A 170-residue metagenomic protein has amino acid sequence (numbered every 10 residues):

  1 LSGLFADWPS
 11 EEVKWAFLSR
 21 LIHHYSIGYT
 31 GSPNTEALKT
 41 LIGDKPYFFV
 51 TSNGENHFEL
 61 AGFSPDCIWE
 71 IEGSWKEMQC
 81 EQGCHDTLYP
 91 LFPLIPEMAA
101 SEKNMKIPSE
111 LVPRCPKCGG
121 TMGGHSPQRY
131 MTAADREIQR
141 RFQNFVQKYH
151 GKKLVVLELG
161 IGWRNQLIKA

Functional and structural regions predicted by a protein language model:
L1-A170: Conserved catalytic alpha/beta core of Sir2/sirtuin-type deacylases, generalized to analogous enzyme cores that bind
